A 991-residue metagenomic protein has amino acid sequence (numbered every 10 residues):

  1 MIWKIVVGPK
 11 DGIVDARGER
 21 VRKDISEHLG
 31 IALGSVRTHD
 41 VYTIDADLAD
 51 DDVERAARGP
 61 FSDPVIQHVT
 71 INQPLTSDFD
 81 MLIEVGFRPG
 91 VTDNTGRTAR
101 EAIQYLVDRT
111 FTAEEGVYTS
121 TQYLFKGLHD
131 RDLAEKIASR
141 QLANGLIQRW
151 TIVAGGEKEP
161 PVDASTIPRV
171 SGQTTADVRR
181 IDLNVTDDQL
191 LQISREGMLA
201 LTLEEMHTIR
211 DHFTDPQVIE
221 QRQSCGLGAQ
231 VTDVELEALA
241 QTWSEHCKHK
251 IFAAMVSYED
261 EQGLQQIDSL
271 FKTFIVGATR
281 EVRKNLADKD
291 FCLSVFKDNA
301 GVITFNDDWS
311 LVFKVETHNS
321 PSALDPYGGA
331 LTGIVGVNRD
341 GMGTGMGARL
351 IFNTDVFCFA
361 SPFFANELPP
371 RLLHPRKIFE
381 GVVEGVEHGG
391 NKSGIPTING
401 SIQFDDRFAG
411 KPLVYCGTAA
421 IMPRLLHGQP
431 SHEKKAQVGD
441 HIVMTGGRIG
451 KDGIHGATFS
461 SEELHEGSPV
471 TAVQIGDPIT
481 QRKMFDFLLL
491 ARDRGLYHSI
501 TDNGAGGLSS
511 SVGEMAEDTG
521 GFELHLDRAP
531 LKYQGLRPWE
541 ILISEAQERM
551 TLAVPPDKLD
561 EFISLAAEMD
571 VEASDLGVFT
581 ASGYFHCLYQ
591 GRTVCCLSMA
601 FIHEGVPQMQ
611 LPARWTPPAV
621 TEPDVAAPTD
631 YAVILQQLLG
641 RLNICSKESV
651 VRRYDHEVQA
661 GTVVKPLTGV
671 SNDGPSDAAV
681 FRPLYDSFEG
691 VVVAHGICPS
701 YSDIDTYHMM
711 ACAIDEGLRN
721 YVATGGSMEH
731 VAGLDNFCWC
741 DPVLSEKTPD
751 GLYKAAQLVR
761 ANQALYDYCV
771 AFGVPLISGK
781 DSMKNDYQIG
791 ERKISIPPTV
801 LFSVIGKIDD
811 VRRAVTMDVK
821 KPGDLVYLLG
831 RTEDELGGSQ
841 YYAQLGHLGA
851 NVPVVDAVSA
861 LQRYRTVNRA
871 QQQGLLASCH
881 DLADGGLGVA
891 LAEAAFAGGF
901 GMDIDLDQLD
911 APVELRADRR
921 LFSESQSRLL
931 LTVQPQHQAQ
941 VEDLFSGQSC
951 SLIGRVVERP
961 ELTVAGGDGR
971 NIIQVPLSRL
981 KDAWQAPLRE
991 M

Functional and structural regions predicted by a protein language model:
M1-D11, T38-T43, S77-P89, T119-Y123 (+1 more regions): Short glycine-/aliphatic-rich beta-strand segments at the starts of folded cytosolic domains
I2, I13-D24, S923: Long, contiguous binding/interaction regions
V6-R17, L48, E84-R97, G127-D130 (+2 more regions): Short, surface-exposed ligand-recognition loops at beta-strand->loop->(often short) alpha-helix junctions that present
V7-P9, T43-A49, V85-F87, Y123-A134 (+2 more regions): Short beta-strand-to-loop capping motifs
E19, K23, D51-P64, D93 (+4 more regions): Non-catalytic interaction/regulatory segments
R20-D78: Acidic (E/D-rich), amphipathic helical modules within compact regulatory domains
L33, G90-T92, T112-A113, L124-K126 (+1 more regions): Glycine/proline-enriched, intrinsically flexible loops and inter-domain linkers
Q67-V117: Short, solvent-exposed interaction modules
